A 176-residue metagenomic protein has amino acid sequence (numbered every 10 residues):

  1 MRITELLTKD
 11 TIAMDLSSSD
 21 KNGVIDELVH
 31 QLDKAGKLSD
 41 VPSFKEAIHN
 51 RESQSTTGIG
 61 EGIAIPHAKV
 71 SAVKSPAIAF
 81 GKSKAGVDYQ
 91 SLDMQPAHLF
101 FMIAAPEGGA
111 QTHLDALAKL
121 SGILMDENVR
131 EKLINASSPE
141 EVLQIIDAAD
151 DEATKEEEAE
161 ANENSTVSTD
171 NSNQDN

Functional and structural regions predicted by a protein language model:
M1-N176: Cytosolic covalent-transfer regions centered on His/Cys nucleophiles that carry phosphoryl or persulfide groups
